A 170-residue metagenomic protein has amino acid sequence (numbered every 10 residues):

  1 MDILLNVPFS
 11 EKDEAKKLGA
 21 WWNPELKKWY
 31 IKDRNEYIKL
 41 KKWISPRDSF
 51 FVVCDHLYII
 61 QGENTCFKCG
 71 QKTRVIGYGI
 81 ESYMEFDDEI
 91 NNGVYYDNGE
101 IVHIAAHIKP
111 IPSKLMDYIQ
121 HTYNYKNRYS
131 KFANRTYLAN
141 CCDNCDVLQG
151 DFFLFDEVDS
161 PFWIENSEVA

Functional and structural regions predicted by a protein language model:
M1-I119: Accessory DNA-engaging acidic/polar modules
S49-L57, N124-A133: Short, intrinsically disordered, charge-biased short linear motifs at domain edges
I59-T65, R135-L138, W163-I164: Short metal-coordination and nucleic-acid-contact micro-motifs, chiefly zinc-binding Cys/His arrays
R74-I76, L148-F152: Short, non-ligating residues that shape and space the ligands of small metal-coordination modules and catalytic
E81-Y83, N127-Y137, E157: Short linker/helix segments within small regulatory modules
F152-W163: Accessory beta->alpha helical hairpin/"wing" motif in late/C-terminal subdomains of nucleic-acid enzymes
S167-A170: Long C-terminal interaction/binding lobes of large macromolecular proteins
